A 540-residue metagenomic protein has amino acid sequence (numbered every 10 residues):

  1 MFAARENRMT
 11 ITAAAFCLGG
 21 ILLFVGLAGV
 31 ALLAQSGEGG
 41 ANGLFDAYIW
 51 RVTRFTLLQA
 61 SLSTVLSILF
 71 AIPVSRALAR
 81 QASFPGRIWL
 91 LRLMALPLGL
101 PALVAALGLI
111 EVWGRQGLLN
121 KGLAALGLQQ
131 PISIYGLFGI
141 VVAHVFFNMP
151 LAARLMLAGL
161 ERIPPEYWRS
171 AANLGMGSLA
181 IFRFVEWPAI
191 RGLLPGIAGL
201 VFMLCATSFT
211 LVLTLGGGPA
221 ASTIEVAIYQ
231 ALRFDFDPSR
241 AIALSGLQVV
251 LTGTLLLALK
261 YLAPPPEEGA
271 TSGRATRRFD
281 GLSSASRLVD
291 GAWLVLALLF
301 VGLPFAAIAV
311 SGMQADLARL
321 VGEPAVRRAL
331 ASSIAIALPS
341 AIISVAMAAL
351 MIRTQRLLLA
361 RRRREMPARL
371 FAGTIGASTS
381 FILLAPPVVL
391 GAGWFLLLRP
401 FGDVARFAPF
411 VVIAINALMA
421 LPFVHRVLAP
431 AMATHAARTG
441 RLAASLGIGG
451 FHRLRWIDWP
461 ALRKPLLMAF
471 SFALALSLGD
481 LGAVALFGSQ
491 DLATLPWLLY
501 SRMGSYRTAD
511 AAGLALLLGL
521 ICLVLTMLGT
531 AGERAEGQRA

Functional and structural regions predicted by a protein language model:
F2, Y261-W293: Flexible interhelical linker loops that connect adjacent transmembrane helices in multi-pass membrane transporters
R5-E38, A47-E161, A189-G216, A243-L259 (+7 more regions): Membrane-water interface segments at the C-terminal ends of transmembrane alpha-helices in multi-pass inner-membrane
N42, I88-L91, A124-A125, P165-N173 (+11 more regions): Short amphipathic alpha-helical coupling elements at transmembrane boundaries
A82-P85, E161-E166, M176-L179, P219-A221 (+7 more regions): Juxtamembrane helix-boundary/capping and inter-helix hinge elements in multi-pass membrane proteins
E111, T210-F236, L481-T508: Glycine-rich helix-loop "coupling/hinge" segments at transmembrane-helix boundaries in multipass transporters
E161-I190, L358, R441-L462, G504: Short helix-to-coil transition segments within interhelical loops that connect adjacent transmembrane helices
A171, R240-A241, A443, A511-A512: Solenoid-repeat scaffolds in large eukaryotic assemblies
E268-F279, A360-E365, G532-A540: Short cytosolic juxtamembrane segments of multi-pass membrane proteins
